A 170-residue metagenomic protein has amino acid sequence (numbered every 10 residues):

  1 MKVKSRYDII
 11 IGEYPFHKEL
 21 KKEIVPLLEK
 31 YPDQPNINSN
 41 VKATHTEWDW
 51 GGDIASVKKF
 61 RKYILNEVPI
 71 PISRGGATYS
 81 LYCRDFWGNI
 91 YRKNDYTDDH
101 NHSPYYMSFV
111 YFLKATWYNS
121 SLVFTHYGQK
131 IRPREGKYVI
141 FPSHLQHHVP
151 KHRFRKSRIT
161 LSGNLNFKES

Functional and structural regions predicted by a protein language model:
M1-S80: Non-heme Fe(II)/2-oxoglutarate
G76-K151, K156-S170: Catalytic core of non-heme Fe(II) oxygenases with the double-stranded beta-helix
